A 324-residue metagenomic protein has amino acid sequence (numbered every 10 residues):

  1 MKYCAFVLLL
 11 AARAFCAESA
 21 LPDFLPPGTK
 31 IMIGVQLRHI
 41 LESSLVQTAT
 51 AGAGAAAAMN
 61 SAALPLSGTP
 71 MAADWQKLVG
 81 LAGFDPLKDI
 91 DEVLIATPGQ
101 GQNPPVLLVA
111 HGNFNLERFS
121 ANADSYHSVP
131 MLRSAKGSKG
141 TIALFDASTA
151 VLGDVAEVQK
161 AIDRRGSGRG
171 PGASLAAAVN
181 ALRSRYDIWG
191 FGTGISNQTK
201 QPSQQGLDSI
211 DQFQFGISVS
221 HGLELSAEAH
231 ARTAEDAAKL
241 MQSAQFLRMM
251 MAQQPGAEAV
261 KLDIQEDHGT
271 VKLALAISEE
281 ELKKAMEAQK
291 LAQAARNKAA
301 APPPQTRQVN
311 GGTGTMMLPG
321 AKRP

Functional and structural regions predicted by a protein language model:
Y3-A12: Sec-dependent N-terminal signal peptides
C16-G137, S174-Q205, Q242-A259, K272 (+2 more regions): Structural boundary/hinge residues at secondary-structure and domain interfaces
G28, N103, F114, H127 (+2 more regions): Short, solvent-exposed coil/turn segments at beta-strand boundaries
E92-G101, S138-A143, Q214-H221, K261-I264: Short, flexible, solvent-exposed loop/turn segments with mixed acidic/basic and small polar residues
K139-R165, G222, D263-L282: A short, solvent-exposed beta-edge/loop patch
V155, I195, E228-R232: Histidine- and/or cysteine-centered catalytic micro-motif in compact active-site loops
G170: Conserved, well-structured core segments that form the ligand-binding/active-site neighborhood of functional domains
G206-D267: Intrinsically disordered, low-complexity segments enriched in Gly and acidic/Ser/Thr residues that form flexible
